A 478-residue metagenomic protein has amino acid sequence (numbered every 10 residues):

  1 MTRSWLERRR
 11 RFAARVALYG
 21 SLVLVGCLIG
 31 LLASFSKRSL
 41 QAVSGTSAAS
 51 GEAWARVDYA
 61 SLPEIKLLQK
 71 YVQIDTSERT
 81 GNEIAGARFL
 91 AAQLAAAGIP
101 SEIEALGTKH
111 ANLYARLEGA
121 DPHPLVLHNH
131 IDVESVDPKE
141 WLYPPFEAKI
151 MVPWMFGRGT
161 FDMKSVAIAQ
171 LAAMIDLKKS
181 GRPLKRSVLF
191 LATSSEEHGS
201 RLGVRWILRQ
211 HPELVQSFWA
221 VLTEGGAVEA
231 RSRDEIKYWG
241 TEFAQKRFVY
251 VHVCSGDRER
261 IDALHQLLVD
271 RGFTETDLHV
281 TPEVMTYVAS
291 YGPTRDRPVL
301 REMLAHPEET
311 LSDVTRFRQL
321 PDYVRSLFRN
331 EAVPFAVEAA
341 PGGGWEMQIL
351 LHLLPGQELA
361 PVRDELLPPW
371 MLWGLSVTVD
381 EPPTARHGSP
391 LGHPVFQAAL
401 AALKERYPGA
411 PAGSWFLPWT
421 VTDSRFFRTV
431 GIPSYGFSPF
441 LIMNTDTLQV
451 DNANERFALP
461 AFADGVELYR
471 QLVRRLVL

Functional and structural regions predicted by a protein language model:
W5-V23: N-terminal Sec-pathway targeting helices
V23-S34: Hydrophobic alpha-helical membrane-insertion segments, chiefly the h-region of N-terminal signal peptides
F35-T160, K164, L171, L177-R186: Acidic/His- and Gly-rich active-site-bordering loop/insert found across diverse amide/peptide-bond hydrolases
I65-T76, E346-Q348, W373, V377-P383: Acidic/histidine-rich, surface-exposed loop or edge segments in extracytoplasmic proteins
W154-M155, F161-T241: Acidic/histidine-rich catalytic neighborhood of metal-dependent amide-processing enzymes
R205-I207, G256-E275: A short core secondary-structure module
E229, D277-P341, P355, A360-D364 (+1 more regions): An extended, acidic, His-containing surface patch that forms the Zn2+-binding/catalytic region of metallohydrolases
D262-L264, L268, P361-W370: Short amphipathic alpha-helices in soluble, non-transmembrane regions that often serve as interface/regulatory elements
